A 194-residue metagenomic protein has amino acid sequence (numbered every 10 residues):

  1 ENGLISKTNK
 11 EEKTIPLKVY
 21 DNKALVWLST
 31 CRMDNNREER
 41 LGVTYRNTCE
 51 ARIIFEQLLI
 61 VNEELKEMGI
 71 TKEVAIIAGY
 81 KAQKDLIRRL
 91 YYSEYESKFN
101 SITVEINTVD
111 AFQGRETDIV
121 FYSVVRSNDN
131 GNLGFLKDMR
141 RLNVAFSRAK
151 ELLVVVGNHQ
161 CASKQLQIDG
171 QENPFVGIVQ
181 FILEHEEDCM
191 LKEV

Functional and structural regions predicted by a protein language model:
N2-R89: Conserved helicase/translocase motor-coupling segment
M33, K81-K84, F112-Q113, R126-D129 (+2 more regions): Conserved nucleotide-binding/hydrolysis micro-motifs of P-loop NTPases
R40-C49, S97-K98, F112, D129-L133: Short, contiguous acidic/charged loop-to-helix segments that flank catalytic cores in large enzymes
A51-F55, K84, I106, L136-F146: Amphipathic alpha-helical transducer elements in NTP-driven molecular machines
T71-A75, Y92-T108: Conserved RecA-like helicase motor-core motifs
A82-L90, T117, Q165-Q167: A short acidic (Asp/Glu
N107, A111-S127, N143-V144, L152-V156: A short beta-strand element within the Helicase C-terminal
G131-V194: Helicase C-terminal subdomain and adjacent C-terminal extension
